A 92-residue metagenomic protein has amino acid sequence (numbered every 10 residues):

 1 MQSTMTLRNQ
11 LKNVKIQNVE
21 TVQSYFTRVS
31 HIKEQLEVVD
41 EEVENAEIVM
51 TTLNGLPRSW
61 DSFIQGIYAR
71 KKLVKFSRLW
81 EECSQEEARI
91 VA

Functional and structural regions predicted by a protein language model:
M1-A92: Intrinsically disordered, low-complexity linkers and tails enriched in Lys/Ser/Pro/Gly that lie
